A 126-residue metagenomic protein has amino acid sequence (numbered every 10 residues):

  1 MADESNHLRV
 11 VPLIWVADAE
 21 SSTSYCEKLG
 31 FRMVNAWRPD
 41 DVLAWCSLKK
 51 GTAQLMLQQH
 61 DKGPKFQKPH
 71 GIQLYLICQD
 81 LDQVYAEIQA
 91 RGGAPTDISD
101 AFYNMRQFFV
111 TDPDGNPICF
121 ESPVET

Functional and structural regions predicted by a protein language model:
M1-S21, N35, I72-L74, E121-T126: N-terminal beta-strand motif that seeds the catalytic metal site of vicinal oxygen chelate
A2-E4, C46-S47, G63-Q67, S99-D100 (+1 more regions): Short secondary-structure boundary/capping segments
N6, L13-Q54: Core segments of cupin and vicinal oxygen chelate
A17-E20, L74-P117: Vicinal oxygen chelate
L48-G51, V110-P113, P123: Active-site beta-strand termini and strand-to-loop segments that position acidic
M56-Q58, F109, I118-E121: Conserved beta-strand in the GNAT
